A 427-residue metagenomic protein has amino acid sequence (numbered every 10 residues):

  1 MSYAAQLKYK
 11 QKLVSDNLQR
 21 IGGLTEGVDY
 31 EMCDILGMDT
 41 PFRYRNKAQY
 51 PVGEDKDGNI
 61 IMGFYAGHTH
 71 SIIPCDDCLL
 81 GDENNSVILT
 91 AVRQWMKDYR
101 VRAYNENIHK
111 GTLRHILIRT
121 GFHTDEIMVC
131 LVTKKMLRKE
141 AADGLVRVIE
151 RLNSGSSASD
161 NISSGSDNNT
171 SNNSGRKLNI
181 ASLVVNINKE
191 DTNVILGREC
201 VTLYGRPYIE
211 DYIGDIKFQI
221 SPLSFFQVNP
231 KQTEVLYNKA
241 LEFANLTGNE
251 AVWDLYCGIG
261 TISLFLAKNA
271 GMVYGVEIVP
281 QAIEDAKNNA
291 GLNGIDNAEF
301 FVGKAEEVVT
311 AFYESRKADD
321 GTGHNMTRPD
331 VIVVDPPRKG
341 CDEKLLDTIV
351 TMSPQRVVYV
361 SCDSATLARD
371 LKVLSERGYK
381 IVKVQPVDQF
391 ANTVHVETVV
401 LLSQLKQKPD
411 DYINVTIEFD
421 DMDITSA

Functional and structural regions predicted by a protein language model:
M1-N105, H123: Extended interfacial segments that mediate partner engagement and assembly in macromolecular machines
C33-T40, E106, R114-R119, Q385-Q389: Short, solvent-exposed loop/turn elements at beta->coil junctions and helix N-caps that rim active or binding pockets
T40-F42, V52-G53, N107-I108, T120-G121 (+3 more regions): Replace "in large, NTP-powered and nucleic-acid-processing enzymes" with "in large, NTP-powered factors and other
V52-K56, T120-F122, I187, D388 (+1 more regions): Short, low-complexity Ser/Thr-rich regulatory SLiMs
G63-A66, C130-V132, A286: Short, acidic/hydrophobic/Gly-rich beta-strand patch recurrent on exposed beta strands that often constitutes part
I72-R114, K134-S156, G175-V184: Internal alpha/beta scaffold segment
I118-G121, E126-L137: Carbohydrate-binding surface patches
M136-D143, R147-A427: Rossmann-like S-adenosyl-L-methionine
